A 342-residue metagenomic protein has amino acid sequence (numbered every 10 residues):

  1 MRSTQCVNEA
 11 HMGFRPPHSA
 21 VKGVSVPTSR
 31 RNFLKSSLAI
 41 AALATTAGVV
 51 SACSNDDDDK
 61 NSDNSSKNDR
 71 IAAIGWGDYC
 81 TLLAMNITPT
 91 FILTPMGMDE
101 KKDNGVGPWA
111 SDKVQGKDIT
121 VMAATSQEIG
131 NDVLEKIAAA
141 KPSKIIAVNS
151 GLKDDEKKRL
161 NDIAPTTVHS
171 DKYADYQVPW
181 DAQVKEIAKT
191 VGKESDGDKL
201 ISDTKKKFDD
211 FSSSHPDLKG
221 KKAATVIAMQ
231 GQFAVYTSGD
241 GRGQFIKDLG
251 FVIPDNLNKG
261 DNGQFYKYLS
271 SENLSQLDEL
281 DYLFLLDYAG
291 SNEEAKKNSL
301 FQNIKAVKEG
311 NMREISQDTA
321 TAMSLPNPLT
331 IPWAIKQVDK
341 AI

Functional and structural regions predicted by a protein language model:
M1-T28, N32, A39-G48: N-terminal secretory signal peptides
V50-S62: Bacterial lipoprotein signal-peptidase II cleavage site
R70, L277-I342: Structured C-terminal subdomain patch of bacterial secreted/periplasmic proteins
R70-M85, S195-I253: Basic- and aromatic-lined ligand-binding clefts that recognize polyanionic substrates
C80-K136: A short, structured surface patch at a secondary-structure boundary
G97-N104, L152-K157, S170-E186, G220-F245 (+2 more regions): Extracytoplasmic ligand-binding site segments that recognize negatively charged/polar headgroups
I137, K141-A147, P165, E279-L280: Proline-aspartate-enriched helix->loop->beta-strand connector
I163-M229, S324-I342: Extracytoplasmic substrate-binding proteins
